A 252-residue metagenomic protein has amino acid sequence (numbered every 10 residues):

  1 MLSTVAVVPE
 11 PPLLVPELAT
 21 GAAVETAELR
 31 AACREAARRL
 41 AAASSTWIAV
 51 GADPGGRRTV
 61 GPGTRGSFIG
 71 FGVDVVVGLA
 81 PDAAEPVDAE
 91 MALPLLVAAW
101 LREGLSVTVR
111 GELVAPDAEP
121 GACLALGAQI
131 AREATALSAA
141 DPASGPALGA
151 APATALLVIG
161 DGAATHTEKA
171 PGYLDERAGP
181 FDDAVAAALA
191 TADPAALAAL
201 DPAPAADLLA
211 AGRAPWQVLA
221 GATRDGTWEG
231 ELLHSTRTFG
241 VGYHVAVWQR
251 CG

Functional and structural regions predicted by a protein language model:
M1-E90, P94-L95: A short aromatic-anchored loop/beta-hairpin motif
M1-S3, T20-G21, A139-G149, Q249-G252: Actinobacteria-biased recognition of intrinsically disordered, low-complexity terminal regions
S3-A6, T46-I48, R110-E112, A153-L157 (+1 more regions): Structural motif
A84-S138, P152: Internal, conserved structured core segments that host functional sites
A122-A184: Active-site beta-strand/loop microenvironment that shapes enzyme catalytic pockets
L189-S235: Polyanion-binding loop/helix "lid" in catalytic or ligand-binding cores
F239-G252: Short, basic/aromatic-enriched C-terminal tail that caps enzymatic domains
